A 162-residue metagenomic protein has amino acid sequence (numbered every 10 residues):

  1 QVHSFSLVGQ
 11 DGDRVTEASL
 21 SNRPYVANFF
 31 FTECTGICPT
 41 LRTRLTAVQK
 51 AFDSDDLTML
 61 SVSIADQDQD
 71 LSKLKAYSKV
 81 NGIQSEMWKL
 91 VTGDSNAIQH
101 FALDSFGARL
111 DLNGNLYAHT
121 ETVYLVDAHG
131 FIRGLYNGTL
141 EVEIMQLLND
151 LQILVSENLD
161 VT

Functional and structural regions predicted by a protein language model:
Q1-A18, T43: N-terminal "domain-start" segment that seeds a small globular fold
V2-H3, Y25, T120-T122: Short loop/turn microsegments at loop-to-beta-strand junctions
V15-L45, L60: Short active-site neighborhood of thiol/selenol oxidoreductases, capturing the structured segment around
P24, Q49-D53, N81, A102-R109 (+2 more regions): Sec/Tat-exported extracytoplasmic proteins
T40-F101: Structural microenvironment flanking redox-active thiols in thiol-disulfide oxidoreductases
W88, Q99, F106-Y124: Structural micro-motif
N113-T162: Thiol-/selenol-based redox modules, centered on thioredoxin-like and closely related oxidoreductase domains
